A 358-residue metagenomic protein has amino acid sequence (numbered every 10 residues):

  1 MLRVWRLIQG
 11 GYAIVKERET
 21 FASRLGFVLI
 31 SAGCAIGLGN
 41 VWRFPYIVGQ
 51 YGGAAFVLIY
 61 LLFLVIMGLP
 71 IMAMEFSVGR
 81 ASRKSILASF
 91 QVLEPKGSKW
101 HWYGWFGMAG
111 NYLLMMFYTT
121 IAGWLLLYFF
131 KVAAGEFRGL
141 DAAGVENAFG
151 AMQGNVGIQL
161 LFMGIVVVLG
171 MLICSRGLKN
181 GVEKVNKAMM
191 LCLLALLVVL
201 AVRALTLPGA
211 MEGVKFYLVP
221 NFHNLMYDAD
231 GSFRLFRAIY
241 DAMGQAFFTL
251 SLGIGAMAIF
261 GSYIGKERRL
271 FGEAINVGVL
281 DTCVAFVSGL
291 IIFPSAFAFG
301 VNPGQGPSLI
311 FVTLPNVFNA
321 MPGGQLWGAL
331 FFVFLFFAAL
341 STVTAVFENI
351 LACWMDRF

Functional and structural regions predicted by a protein language model:
V4-W42, I71-F76, R80-W102, G265-R269: Membrane-interface "cap" regions at the ends of multi-pass membrane proteins
Y12-E19, I47-Y51, A81-F106, T119-K179 (+2 more regions): Inter-helical loop and helix-membrane interface segments of multi-pass membrane transporters/permeases
K16-F21, E183, K187-L340, T344 (+1 more regions): Membrane-embedded translocation segments of transport machinery
E19, V48-M74, I158-Q159: Extracellular loop-to-transmembrane helix junctions
G26, G53-L61, W100-F117, E183-L193 (+1 more regions): Alpha-helical transmembrane segments and their helix-start/interface "positive-inside/aromatic belt" motifs in integral
G26-A32, G104-M108, G135-S175, S251-A258 (+5 more regions): Transmembrane alpha-helical segments of multi-pass small-molecule transport proteins
G26-F63, G255-G261, G272-I275, V279-L280 (+2 more regions): Transmembrane helix-boundary motif of multi-pass solute transporters/channels
Y60-L69, M108-A133, F162-R176, L191-A204 (+2 more regions): Hydrophobic core segments of alpha-helical transmembrane domains in multi-pass membrane transport and ion-translocation
